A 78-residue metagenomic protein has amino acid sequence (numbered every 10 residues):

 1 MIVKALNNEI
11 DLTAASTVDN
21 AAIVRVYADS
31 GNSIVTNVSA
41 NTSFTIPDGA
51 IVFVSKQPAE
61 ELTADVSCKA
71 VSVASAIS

Functional and structural regions predicted by a protein language model:
M1-N8, C68, S75-A76: Exposed extracellular interaction/assembly regions and N-terminal maturation sites
K4-N20, V38-A40: Surface-exposed ligand/attachment interfaces on beta-rich extracellular proteins
T17, G31-S33, I51: Generic "edge-of-domain/loop-turn" microfeature
A22-V26: Buried hydrophobic-core signal for structured, non-transmembrane domains
Y27-F44: Short, surface-exposed beta-strand/strand-loop-strand elements in extracellular ectodomains
G31, C68-K69: Loop/turn residues immediately N-terminal
S39-S67: Intrinsically disordered, low-complexity Pro/Gly/Ser/Thr-rich segments with frequent PxxP/GP/PP motifs and embedded
